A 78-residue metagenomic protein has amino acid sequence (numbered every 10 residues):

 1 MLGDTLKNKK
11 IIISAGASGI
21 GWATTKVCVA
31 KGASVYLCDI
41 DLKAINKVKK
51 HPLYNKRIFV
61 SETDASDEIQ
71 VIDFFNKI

Functional and structural regions predicted by a protein language model:
L2-Y36: Canonical Rossmann dinucleotide-binding motif of NAD(H)/NADP(H)-dependent dehydrogenases/reductases, specifically
K31-V48: Conserved glycine-rich Rossmann-like NAD(P)H-binding loop of the short-chain dehydrogenase/reductase
G32, N55-R57: A generic structural signal for alpha->beta connector loops
L42-K43, F59-N76: The beta1-alpha1 cofactor-binding region of Rossmann-like NAD(H)/NADP(H)-dependent oxidoreductases
V48-N55: Short, conserved SAM-binding/catalytic segment of Class I S-adenosyl-L-methionine-dependent methyltransferases
Y54, K77-I78: Nucleotide-sugar donor-binding/catalytic module of glycosyltransferases that assemble extracellular/cell-envelope
